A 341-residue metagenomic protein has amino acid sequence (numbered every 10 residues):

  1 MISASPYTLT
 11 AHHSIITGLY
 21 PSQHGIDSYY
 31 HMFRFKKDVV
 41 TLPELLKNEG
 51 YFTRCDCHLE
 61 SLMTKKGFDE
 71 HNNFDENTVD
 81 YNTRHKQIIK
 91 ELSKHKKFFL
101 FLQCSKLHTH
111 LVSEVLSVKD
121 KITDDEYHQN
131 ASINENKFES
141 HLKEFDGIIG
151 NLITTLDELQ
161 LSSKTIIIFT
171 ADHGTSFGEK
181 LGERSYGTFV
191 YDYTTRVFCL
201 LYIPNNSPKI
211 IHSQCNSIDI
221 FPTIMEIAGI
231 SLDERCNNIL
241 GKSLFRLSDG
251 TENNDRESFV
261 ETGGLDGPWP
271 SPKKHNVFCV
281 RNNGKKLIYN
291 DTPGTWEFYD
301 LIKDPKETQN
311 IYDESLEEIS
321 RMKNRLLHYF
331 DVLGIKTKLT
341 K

Functional and structural regions predicted by a protein language model:
M1-K341: Catalytic domains that recognize anionic headgroups
